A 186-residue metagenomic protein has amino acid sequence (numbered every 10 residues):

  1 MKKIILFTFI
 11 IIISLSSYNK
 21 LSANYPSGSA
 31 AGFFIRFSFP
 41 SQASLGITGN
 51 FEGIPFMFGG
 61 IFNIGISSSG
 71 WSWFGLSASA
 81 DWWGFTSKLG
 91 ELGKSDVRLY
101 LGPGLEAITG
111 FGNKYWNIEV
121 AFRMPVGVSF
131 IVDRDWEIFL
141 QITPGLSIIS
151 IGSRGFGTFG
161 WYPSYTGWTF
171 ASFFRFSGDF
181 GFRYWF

Functional and structural regions predicted by a protein language model:
M1-S27: Cleavable N-terminal export/targeting peptides
I13, A23-Y25, F37-F39, G70 (+4 more regions): Generic marker of residues within folded, mature protein domains
K20-G75, R183-W185: Short glycine/proline- and aromatic-enriched beta-strand/turn motifs that initiate or cap beta-hairpins
S27-S29, S41-L45, S72-A78, V97 (+2 more regions): Residues that define the transmembrane beta-barrel architecture of outer-membrane proteins
L45, G112-I118, I151-F159: Outer-membrane beta-barrel translocator domains and adjoining extracellular loop/strand segments of Gram-negative
G46, G102-G104, G181: Glycine-centered structural positions embedded in regular secondary structure
E52-L140: Gram-negative (and chloroplast) outer-membrane scaffold detector with strong preference for beta-barrel transmembrane
I54-F56, D133-F186: Predominantly the C-terminal beta-signal and adjacent terminal strand-loop region of outer-membrane beta-barrel
